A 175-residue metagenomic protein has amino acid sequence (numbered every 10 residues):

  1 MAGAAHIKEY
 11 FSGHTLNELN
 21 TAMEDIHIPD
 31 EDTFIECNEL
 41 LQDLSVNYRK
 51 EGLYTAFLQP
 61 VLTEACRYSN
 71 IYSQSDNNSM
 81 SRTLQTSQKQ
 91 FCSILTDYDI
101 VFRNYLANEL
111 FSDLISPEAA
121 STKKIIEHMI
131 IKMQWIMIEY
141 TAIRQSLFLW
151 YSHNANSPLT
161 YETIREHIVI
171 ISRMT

Functional and structural regions predicted by a protein language model:
A2-T175: Hydrophobic, aromatic-lined core segments that form the binding pocket/scaffold for planar heteroaromatic ligands
